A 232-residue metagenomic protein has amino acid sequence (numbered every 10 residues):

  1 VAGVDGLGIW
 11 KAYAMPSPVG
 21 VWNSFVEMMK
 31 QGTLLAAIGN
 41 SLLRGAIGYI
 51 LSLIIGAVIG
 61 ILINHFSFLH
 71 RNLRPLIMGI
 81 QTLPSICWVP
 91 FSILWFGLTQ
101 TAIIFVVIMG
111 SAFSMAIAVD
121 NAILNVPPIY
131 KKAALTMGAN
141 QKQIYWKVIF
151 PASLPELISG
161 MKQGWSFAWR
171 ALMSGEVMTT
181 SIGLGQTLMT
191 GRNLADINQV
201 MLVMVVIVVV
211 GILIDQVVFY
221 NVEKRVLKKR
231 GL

Functional and structural regions predicted by a protein language model:
V4-I50: Periplasmic/extracellular loop-to-transmembrane helix junction in inner-membrane transport proteins
L35, G39-I63, L154, V206 (+2 more regions): Hydrophobic alpha-helical transmembrane segments of multipass integral membrane proteins, especially permease/channel
A36-R44, L94-M115, S153, Q199-M204: Loop-to-helix entry region at the N-terminal start of transmembrane alpha-helices in multi-pass membrane transporters
I55-I93, I117-L124, K132: Cytoplasmic-entry segments and transmembrane alpha-helices of multi-pass inner-membrane transporters
F105, M109, Q141-G175, N198 (+2 more regions): Transmembrane alpha-helices
M115-G160, L184, L188: Short cytoplasmic-facing helical segments at TM-TM junctions of multi-pass membrane proteins
L184-V222: Hydrophobic alpha-helical transmembrane segments of polytopic membrane proteins
Y220-L232: Short cytosolic juxtamembrane segments of multi-pass membrane proteins
